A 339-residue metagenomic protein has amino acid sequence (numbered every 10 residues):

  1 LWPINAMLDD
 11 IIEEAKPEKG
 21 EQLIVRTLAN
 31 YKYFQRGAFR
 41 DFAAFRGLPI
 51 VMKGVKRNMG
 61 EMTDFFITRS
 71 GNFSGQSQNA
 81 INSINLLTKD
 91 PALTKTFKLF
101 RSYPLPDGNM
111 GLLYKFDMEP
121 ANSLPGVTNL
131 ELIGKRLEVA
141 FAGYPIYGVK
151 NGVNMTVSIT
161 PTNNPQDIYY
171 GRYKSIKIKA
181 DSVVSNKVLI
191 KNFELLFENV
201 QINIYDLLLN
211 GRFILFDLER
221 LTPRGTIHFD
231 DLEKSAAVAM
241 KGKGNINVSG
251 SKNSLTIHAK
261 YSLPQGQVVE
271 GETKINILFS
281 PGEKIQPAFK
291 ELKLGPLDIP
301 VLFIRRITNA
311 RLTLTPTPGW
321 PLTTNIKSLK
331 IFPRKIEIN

Functional and structural regions predicted by a protein language model:
L1-K32: Membrane-embedded, lumen/periplasm-facing catalytic core of multi-pass transferases that use lipid-linked donors
K16-K19, Y144-T156, A237-G244, Q267 (+1 more regions): Short secondary-structure junctions
E21, R26-T63: Extracytoplasmic
M62-G126: Aromatic/acidic, Gly/Pro-rich catalytic loop(s) in extracytoplasmic/lumenal soluble domains of multi-pass membrane
N122-R172, V184-S185, N325, F332 (+1 more regions): Hydrophobic membrane-targeting and insertion signals
I146-H228, G242-G244, G250-L263: N-terminal beta-strand/beta-hairpin edge segment
T222, T226, A239, K284-N325: Extended amphipathic ligand-handling, pore-lining, and cofactor/metal-binding catalytic surfaces
G242-L302: Short helix-loop boundary/capping segments
